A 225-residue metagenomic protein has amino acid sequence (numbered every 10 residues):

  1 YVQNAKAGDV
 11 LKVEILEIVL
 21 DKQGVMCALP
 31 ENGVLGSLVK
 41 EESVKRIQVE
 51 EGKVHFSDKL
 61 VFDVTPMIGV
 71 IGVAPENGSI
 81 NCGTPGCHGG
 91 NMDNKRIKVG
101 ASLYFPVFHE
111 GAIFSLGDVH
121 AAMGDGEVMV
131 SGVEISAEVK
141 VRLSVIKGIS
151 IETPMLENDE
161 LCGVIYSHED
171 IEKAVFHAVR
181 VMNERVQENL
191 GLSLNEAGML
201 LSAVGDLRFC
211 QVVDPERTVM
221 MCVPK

Functional and structural regions predicted by a protein language model:
Y1-E14, Q23, S43-V44, R96-F105 (+2 more regions): Alpha/propeptide regions of enzymes that mature by internal proteolysis
Q3-K6, P30-D58, M123-V145: Short peripheral tails and domain-boundary helices/loops at the edges of structured domains
D9-L11, L60, A101, A137-V139 (+1 more regions): A generic structural signal for short beta-strands and their flanking turns/coil linkers
E14-V99: Intrinsically disordered, low-complexity linker/loop segments enriched in Gly/Pro and charged/polar residues
L16-I18, F108-E110, P224: Solvent-exposed coil/turn segments that connect beta secondary-structure elements in extracytoplasmic/periplasmic
I18-A28, G111-A121, C210-V212: Short, Lys/Arg- and Gly-enriched loop/turn segments at beta-strand edges
V64-E172, N183: Conserved mixed alpha/beta catalytic, RNA-binding, or beta-rich assembly cores of soluble enzyme, regulatory
F209-K225: Short, amphipathic C-terminal "tail helix"
